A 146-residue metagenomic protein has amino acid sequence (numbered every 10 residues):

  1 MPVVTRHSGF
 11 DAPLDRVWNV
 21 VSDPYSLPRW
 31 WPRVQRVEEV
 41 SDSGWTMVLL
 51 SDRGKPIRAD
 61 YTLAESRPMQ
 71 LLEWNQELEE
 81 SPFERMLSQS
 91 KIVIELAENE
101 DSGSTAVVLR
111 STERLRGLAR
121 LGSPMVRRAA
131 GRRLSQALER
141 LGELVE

Functional and structural regions predicted by a protein language model:
M1-D42: Hydrophobic ligand-binding cavity/cleft-lining segments
M1-G9, M47, K91, S135 (+1 more regions): Hydrophobic-ligand-binding modules of eukaryotic lipid transfer/binding families
R6-S8, R58-E65, S88-E98: Hydrophobic/aromatic beta-strand elements that line small-molecule binding cavities or substrate pockets in beta-rich
G9-P13, L50-D52, A64-S66, E77 (+2 more regions): Solvent-exposed residues in well-ordered beta-strands and their adjoining turns, especially edge/terminal strands
N19-P32, R127, G131, E139 (+1 more regions): Short, intrinsically disordered, mixed-charge
E38-R85, A106, E139-E146: Glycine-rich portal/gate segments that line the openings of hydrophobic small-molecule binding cavities
E79-Q136, E143: Beta-strand/loop substructures that line and gate deep hydrophobic ligand-binding cavities in soluble
